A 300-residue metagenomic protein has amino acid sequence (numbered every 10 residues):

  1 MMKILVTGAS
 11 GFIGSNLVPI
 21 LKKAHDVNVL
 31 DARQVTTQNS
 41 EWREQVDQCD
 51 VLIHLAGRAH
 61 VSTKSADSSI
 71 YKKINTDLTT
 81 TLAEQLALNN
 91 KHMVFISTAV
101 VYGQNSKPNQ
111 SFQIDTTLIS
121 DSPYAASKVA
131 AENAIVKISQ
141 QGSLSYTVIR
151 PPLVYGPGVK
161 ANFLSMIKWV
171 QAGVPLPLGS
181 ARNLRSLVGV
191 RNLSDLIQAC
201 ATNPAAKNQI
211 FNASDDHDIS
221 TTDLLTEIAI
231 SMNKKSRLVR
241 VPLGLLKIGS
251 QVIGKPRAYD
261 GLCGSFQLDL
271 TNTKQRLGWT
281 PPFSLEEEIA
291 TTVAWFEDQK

Functional and structural regions predicted by a protein language model:
I4-K22: N-terminal Rossmann NAD(P)H-binding glycine-rich loop of SDR-like oxidoreductase domains
Q38-D77, T81, Q85-A87, V101-G103: NAD(P)H-binding glycine-rich loop region in Rossmannoid oxidoreductase-like domains and their noncatalytic homologs
K73, K107-V154, P175: Catalytic helix-loop patch of NAD(P)-dependent Rossmann-fold dehydrogenases
T80-P123: Conserved Rossmann-fold NAD(P)-dependent oxidoreductase catalytic core, especially the SDR/UDP-sugar
G156, L178-N183, F211-D218, E227-N233 (+1 more regions): Glycine-rich Rossmann NAD(P)(H)-binding loop
V159-S165, L178-A201, N208-N212: Substrate-positioning beta->alpha
V190, D223, G249-T280, T291: Conserved C-terminal active-site "lid" loop/helix of NAD(P)H-dependent oxidoreductases that clamps the redox cofactor
A199, N203-R257, E286, A290-V293: Mid/C-terminal beta-alpha module of Rossmann-like enzyme folds, strongest in SDR-family dehydrogenases/epimerases
